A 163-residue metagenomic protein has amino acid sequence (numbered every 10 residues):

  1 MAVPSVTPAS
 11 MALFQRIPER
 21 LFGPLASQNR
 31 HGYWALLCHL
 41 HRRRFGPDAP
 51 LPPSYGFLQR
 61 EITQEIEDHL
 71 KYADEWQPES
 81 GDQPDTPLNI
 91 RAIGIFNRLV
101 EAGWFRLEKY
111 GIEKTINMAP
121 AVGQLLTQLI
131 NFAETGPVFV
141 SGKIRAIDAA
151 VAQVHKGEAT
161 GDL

Functional and structural regions predicted by a protein language model:
M1-F45: Long, low-complexity, charged/polar intrinsically disordered regions in eukaryotic proteins
Q15, S27-W34, G56-Q64, N89 (+1 more regions): Conserved structured core elements
P47-Q83: Short acidic, hydrophobic short linear motifs in intrinsically disordered regions
Q77-D82, K109-M118: Short, glycine/acidic-rich hinge or "gate" loops at secondary-structure transitions that mediate conformational
S80-A92: Aromatic/His-enriched, Gly/Pro-containing loop or helix-boundary segments that lie immediately adjacent to catalytic
N97-G111: A short, conserved structural fragment
I112-E113, N117-L163: Extended alpha-helical scaffolds
